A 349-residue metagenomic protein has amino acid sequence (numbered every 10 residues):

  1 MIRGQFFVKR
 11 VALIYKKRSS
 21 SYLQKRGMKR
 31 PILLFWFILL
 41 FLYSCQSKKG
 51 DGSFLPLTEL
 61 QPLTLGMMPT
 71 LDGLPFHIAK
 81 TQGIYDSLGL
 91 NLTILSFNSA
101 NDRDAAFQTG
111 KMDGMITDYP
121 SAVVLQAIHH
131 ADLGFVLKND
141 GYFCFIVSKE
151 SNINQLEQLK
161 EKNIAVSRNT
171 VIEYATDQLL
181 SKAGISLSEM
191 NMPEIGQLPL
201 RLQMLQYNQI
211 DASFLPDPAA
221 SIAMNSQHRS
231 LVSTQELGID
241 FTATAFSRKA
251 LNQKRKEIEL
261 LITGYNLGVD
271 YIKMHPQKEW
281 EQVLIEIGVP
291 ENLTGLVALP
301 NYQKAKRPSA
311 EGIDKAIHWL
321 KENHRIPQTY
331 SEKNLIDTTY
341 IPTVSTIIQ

Functional and structural regions predicted by a protein language model:
A12-I14: Intrinsic disorder/low-complexity segments
K29-W36: Sec-dependent signal peptide recognition, specifically the positively charged N-region followed immediately by
L42-S44: C-terminal motif of bacterial Sec signal peptides marking the signal peptidase cleavage site
Q46-K48: Bacterial signal peptide processing site
G52-S186, M192-E194, M204, D211-D217 (+1 more regions): Short, glycine-/small- and polar/acidic-enriched structural segments that line small-molecule recognition paths
P120-S121, S151, M192-P193, Q197-L284: Pocket-lining segment of extracytoplasmic ligand-binding domains
N252-P327: Secondary-structure end/capping motifs
K321-Q349: Conserved C-terminal helix/tail region of periplasmic/extracytoplasmic solute-binding proteins
